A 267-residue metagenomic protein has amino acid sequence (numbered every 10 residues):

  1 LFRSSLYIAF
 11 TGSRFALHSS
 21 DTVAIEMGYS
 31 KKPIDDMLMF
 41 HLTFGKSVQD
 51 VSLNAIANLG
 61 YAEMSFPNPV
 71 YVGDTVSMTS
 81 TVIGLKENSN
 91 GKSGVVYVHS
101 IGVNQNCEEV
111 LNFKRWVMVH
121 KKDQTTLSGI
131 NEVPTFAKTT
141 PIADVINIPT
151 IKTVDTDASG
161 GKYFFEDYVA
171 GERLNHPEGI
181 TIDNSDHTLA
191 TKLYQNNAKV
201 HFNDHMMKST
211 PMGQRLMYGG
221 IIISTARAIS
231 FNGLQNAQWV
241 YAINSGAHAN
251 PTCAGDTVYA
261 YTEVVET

Functional and structural regions predicted by a protein language model:
F2, V82, I180-T181, D186 (+3 more regions): A broadly conserved detector of short glycine/acidic/proline-rich loop/turn motifs that flank catalytic sites and bind
F2-L59, K121-T140, V145-I243: Hot-dog-fold acyl-thioester-processing enzymes
Y7, Y61, V76-S80, V96 (+5 more regions): Short, structured motif recognition centered on aromatic/hydrophobic residues
T43-F44, M64, V72: Long, hydrophobic/aromatic-enriched structural stretches that serve as scaffold segments
N54-I56, V70, N90-K92, N236-Q238 (+1 more regions): Generic marker of residues within folded, mature protein domains
A57-N68, V82-G84, W239-N250, V265: A cross-kingdom feature marking solvent-exposed beta-strand/loop segments within repeated, beta-rich binding/scaffold
N68-T153, A254, Y261-T267: HotDog/MaoC-like acyl-thioester-processing domains
